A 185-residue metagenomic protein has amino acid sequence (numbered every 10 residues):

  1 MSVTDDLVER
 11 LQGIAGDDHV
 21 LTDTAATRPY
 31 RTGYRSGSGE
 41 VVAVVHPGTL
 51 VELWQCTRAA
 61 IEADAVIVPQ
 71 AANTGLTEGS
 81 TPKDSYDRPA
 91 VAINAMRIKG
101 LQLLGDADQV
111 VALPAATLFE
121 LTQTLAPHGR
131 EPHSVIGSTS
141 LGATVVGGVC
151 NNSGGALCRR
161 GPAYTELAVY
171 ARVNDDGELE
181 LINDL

Functional and structural regions predicted by a protein language model:
M1-R58, G75-Q109, G137-S138: N-terminal flexible segment immediately upstream of the FAD-binding catalytic core in FAD-dependent oxidoreductases
C56-T57, I67-A71: Short N-terminal amphipathic alpha-helices
Q70-A71, N94, V146, A171: Short beta-strand segments
A71-T74, T117: Ser/Thr-glycine-rich phosphate-binding loops at phosphate-binding pockets of nucleotides, nucleotide cofactors
G100-L104, P114, L118-F119, Q123-L185: FAD-binding subdomain of flavoenzyme oxidoreductases
